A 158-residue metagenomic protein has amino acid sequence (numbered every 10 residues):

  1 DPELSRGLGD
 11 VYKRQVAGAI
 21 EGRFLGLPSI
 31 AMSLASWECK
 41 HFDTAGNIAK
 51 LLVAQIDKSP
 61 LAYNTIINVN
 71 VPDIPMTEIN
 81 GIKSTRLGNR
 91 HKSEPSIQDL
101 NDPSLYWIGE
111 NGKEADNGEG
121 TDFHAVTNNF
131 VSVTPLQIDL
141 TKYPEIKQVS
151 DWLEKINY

Functional and structural regions predicted by a protein language model:
D1-L8, Y12: Single conserved hydrophobic/aromatic residue that forms the stacking wall/gate of nucleotide- or nucleobase-binding
G9, H41, Y143: Short glycine-/acidic-enriched loop or helix-start segments at secondary-structure transitions that form or flank
Y12-A17, I48: Charged helix-capping and loop-helix junction motifs
R14, H41, A125: Short, contiguous, pocket-lining structural segments that sit at or immediately flank catalytic/ligand-binding sites
G18-A19, L52: Buried hydrophobic packing segments
A19-A45: Glycine-rich phosphate/pyrophosphate-binding loops and their adjacent beta-strand/loop elements at enzyme active sites
T44-Y158: Electrostatically charged, flexible surface regions
